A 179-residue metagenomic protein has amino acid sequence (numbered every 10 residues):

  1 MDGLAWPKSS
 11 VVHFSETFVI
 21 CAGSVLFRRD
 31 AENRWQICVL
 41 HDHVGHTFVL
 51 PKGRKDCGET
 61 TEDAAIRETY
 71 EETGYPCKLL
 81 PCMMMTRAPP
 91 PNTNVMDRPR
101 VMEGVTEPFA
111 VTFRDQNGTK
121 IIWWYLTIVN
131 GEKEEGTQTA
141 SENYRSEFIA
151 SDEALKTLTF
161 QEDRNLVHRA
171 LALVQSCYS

Functional and structural regions predicted by a protein language model:
M1-E32: Acidic, metal-coordinating catalytic segment for phosphate/diphosphate chemistry, firing primarily on the Nudix
V19, W35, T60, A64: Short, well-structured alpha-helical interface segments that form or flank functional binding sites
I20-A22, W35, I122-W123, Y144: Change "...and in nucleic-acid phosphodiester-cleaving endonucleases..." to "...and in nucleic-acid processing enzymes
D30-Q36, N117: Short, solvent-exposed loop/turn segments that connect beta-strands within catalytic domains and beta-strand-rich
C38-D42: Short, acidic/hydrophobic/Gly-rich beta-strand patch recurrent on exposed beta strands that often constitutes part
H46-F48: Eukaryotic helical DNA- and histone-tail-recognition domains of regulatory proteins
G53-N165: Unchanged
R169-S179: C-terminal helix/juxtamembrane-tail motif
